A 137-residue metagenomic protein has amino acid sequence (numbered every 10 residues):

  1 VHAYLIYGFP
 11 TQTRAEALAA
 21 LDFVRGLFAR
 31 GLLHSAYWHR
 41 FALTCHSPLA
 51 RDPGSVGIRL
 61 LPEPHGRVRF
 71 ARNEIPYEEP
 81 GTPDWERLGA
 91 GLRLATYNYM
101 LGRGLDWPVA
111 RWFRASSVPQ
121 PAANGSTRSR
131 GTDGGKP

Functional and structural regions predicted by a protein language model:
V1-P121, R128: A structural motif corresponding to the C-terminal lobe/cap of the Radical SAM core domain
